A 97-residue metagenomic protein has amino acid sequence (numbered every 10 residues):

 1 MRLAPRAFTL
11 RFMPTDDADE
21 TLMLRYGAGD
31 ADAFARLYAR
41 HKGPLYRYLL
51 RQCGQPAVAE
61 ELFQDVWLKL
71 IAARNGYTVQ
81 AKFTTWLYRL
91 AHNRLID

Functional and structural regions predicted by a protein language model:
M1-A28, D32, R36, R40: Intrinsic, short, N-terminal disordered tails of RNA polymerase sigma-factor systems
M13, G27-R36, Y46-D65: Short, charged helix-capping/linker segments at alpha-helix termini
T21, D32, P44, W86 (+1 more regions): Active-site phosphate/pyrophosphate-handling residues
R40, Q52, R89-L90: Conserved catalytic core of Hanks-type protein kinase domains
G43, G54, W67-L68, I96: Residue-level marker of structural boundaries
R47, E61-L68, A81-N93: Structural recognition of an alpha-helix C-terminal capping motif at a helix-to-coil junction
N75-Q80: Short alpha-helix-to-loop micro-motif enriched in aromatics/charged/Gly
